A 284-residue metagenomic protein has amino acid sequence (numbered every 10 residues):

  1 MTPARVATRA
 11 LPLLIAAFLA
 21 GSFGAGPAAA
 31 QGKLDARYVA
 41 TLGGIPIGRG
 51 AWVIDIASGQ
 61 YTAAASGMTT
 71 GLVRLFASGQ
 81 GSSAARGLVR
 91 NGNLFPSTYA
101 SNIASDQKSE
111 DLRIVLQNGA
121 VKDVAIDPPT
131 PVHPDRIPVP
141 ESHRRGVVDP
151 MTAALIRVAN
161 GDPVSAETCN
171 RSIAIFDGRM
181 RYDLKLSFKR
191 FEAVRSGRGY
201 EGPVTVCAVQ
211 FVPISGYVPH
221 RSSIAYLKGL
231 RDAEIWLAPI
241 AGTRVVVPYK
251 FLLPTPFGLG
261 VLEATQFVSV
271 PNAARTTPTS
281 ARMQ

Functional and structural regions predicted by a protein language model:
M1-T8: N-terminal secretory signal peptides that target proteins for export/translocation
A10-S22: Bacterial N-terminal signal peptides
A28-N118, P163-Q284: Acidic, serine/threonine-rich low-complexity disordered tracts
Q107-T152: Internal, conserved structured core segments that host functional sites
A154-R157: Long, charge-rich C-terminal accessory regions
